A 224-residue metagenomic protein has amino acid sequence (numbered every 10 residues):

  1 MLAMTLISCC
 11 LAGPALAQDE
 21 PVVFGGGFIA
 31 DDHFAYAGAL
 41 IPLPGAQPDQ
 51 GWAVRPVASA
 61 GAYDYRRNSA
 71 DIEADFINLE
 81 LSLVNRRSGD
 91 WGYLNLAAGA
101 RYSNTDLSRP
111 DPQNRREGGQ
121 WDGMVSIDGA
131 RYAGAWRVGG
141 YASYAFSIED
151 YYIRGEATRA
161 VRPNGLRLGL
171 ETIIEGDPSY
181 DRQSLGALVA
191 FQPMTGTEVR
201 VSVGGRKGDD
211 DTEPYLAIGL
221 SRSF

Functional and structural regions predicted by a protein language model:
M1-E20, W91, F224: Cleavable N-terminal export/targeting peptides
P14-N68, Y215, R222-F224: Short glycine/proline- and aromatic-enriched beta-strand/turn motifs that initiate or cap beta-hairpins
L16-E20, L43-A53, S88-L94, Y132-R137 (+3 more regions): Short loop/turn motifs that connect adjacent beta-strands in outer-membrane beta-barrel proteins
D19-D31, A37-P44, R86, G99-S103 (+4 more regions): Outer-membrane beta-barrel proteins and related beta-barrel translocases across Gram-negative bacteria
A30, A53-D150, L170-I174, V203-G205 (+1 more regions): Outer-membrane pore/translocation modules
I41-L43, N85-R87, I127-R131, Y144 (+3 more regions): Residue-level signature of outer-membrane beta-barrel architecture
G123, A187-F191, D211-F224: Outer-membrane beta-barrel "beta-signal"
D150-Q183: Intrinsically disordered, low-complexity segments enriched in Gly and acidic/Ser/Thr residues that form flexible
